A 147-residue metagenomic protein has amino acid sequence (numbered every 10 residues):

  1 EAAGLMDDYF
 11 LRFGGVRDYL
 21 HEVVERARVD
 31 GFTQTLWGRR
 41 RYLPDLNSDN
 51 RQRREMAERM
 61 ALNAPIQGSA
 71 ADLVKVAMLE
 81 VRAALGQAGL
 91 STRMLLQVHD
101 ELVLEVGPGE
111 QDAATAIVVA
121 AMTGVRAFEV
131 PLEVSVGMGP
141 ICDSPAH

Functional and structural regions predicted by a protein language model:
E1-H147: Conserved catalytic core of nucleotide polymerization and phosphodiester-bond processing enzymes
